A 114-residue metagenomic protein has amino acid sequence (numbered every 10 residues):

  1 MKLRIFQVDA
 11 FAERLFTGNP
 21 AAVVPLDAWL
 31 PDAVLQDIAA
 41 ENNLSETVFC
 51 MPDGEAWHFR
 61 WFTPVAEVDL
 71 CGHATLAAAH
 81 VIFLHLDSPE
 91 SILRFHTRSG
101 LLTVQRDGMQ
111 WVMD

Functional and structural regions predicted by a protein language model:
M1-T17: N-terminal, positively charged, Ser/Thr/Ala/Gly-biased leader segments that form transit/presequence-like amphipathic
T17-V23, H73: Short, conserved active-site loops that position catalytic residues or coordinate cofactors/metal ions across diverse
V23-L26, C50-M51, Q105: Short beta-strand-to-turn element immediately C-terminal to the catalytic PLP-Schiff-base lysine in fold type I
V23-V24, L30-P31, I38-N43: N-terminal beta-alpha supersecondary unit
L26-W29, D53, L84-D87: Short loop segments at secondary-structure junctions
W29-L35, L70, P89: Short, conserved charged micro-motifs
D37-V68: Anion-binding (especially nucleotide phosphate/pyrophosphate-binding) glycine-rich loop and adjoining beta-alpha core
F62-D114: Acidic, low-complexity central loop/insert segments
